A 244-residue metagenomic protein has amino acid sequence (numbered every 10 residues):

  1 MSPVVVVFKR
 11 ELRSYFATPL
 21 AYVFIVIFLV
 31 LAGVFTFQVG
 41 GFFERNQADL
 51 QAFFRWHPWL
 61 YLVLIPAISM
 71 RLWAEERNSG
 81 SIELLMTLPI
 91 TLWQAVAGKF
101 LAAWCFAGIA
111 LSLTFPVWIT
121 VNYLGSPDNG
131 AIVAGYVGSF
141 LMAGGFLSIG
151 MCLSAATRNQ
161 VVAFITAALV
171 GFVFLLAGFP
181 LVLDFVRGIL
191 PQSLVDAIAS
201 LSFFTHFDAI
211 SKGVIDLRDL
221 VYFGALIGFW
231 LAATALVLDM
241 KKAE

Functional and structural regions predicted by a protein language model:
M1-A21: Aromatic- and glycine-rich beta-strand/loop motifs that create alpha-glucan
P19-V39, W59-I65, L169-L175, F229: Hydrophobic alpha-helical transmembrane segments of multi-pass membrane transport/permease proteins
V34-F37, E44-Q47, L60, L101-V162 (+1 more regions): Secretory targeting signals
D49, I68-M86, F100: Transmembrane helix boundary and interhelical loop/hinge segments in multi-pass membrane proteins
F54-E75: Long, hydrophobic alpha-helical segments
T157-I210: Transmembrane helix segments
D208-E244: Alpha-helical transmembrane segments of multi-pass membrane transporters/translocases
